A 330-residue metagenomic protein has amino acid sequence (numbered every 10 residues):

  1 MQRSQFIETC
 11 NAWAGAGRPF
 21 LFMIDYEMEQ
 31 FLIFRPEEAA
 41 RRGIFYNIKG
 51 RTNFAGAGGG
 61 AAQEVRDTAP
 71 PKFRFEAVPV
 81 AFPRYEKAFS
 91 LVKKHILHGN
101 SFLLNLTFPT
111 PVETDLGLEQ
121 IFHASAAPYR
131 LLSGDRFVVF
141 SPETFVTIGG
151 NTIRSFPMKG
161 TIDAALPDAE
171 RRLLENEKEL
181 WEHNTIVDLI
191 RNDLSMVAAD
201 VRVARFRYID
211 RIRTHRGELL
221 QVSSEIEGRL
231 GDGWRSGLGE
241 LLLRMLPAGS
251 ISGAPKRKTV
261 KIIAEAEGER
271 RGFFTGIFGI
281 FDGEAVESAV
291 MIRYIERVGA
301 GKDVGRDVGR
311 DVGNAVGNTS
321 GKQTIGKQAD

Functional and structural regions predicted by a protein language model:
M1-D330: Extended alpha-helical targeting/anchoring segments, especially N-terminal organellar/secretory targeting helices
